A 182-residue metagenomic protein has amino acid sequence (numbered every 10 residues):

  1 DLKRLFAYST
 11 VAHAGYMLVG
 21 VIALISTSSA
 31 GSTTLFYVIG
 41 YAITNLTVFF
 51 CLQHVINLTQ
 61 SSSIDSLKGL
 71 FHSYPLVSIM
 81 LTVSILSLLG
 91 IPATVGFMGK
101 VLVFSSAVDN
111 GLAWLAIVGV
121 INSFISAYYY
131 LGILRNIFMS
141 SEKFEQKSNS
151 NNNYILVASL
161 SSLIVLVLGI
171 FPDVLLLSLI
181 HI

Functional and structural regions predicted by a protein language model:
L2-I180: Alpha-helical transmembrane segments of multi-pass membrane proteins predominantly involved in bioenergetics
